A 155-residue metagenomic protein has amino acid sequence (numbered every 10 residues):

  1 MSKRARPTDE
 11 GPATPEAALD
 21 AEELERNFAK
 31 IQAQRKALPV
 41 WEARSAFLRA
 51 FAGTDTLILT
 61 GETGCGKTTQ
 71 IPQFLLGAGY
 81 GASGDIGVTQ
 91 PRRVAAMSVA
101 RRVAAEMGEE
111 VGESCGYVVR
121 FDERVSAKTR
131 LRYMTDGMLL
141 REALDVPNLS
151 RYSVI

Functional and structural regions predicted by a protein language model:
K3-I155: Conserved P-loop NTPase motor core
